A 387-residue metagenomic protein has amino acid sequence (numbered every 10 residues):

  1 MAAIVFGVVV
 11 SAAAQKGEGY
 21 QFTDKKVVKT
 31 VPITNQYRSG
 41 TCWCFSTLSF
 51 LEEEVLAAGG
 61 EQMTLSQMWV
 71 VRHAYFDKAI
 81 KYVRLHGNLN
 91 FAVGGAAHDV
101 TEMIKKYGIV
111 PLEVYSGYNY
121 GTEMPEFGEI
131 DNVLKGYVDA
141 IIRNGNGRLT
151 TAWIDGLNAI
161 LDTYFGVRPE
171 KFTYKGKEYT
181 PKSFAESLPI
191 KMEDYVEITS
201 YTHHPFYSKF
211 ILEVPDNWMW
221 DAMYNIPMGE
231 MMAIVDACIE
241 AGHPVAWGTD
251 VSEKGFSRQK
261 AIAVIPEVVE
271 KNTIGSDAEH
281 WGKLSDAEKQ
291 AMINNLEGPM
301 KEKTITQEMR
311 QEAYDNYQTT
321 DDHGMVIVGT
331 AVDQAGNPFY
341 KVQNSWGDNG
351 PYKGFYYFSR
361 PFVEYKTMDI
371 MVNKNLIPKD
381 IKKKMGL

Functional and structural regions predicted by a protein language model:
M1-G17: Bacterial Sec-dependent N-terminal signal peptides
K16, R72, N295-P299: Compositionally biased, low-hydrophobicity segments enriched in charged and small polar residues
G17-A246, G350-Y352: Active-site nucleophile-adjacent alpha helix/oxyanion-hole segment immediately C-terminal to the catalytic cysteine
D155-L387: Active-site signature of cysteine proteases
